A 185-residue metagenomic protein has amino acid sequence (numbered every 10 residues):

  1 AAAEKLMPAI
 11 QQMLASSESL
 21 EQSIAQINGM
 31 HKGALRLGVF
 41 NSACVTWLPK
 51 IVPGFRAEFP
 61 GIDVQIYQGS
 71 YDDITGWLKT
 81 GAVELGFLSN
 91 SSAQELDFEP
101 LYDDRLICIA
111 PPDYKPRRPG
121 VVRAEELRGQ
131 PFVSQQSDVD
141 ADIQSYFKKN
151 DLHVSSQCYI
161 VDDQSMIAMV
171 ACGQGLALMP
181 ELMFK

Functional and structural regions predicted by a protein language model:
A1-Q26, K32, I107: Alpha-helical "hinge/linker" immediately C-terminal to small N-terminal DNA-binding modules
A3, L37, L78-K79, L127 (+1 more regions): Hydrophobic residues within well-ordered alpha-helices
M30-Q94, I160: Central regulatory/effector-binding core of bacterial HTH transcription factors
A34-G38, G86, I109, V133 (+1 more regions): Short, well-ordered beta-strand segments
V52-E58, A124-E126, D140-S155: Ligand-binding cleft/hinge of the Venus flytrap
V83, S89-L96, S145, D163-K185: A ligand-binding cleft/hinge motif common to bilobed small-molecule-binding domains
E95-F132: Flexible hinge/capping segments at coil-to-helix
P116, G129-D151, E181: Secondary-structure junction motif
